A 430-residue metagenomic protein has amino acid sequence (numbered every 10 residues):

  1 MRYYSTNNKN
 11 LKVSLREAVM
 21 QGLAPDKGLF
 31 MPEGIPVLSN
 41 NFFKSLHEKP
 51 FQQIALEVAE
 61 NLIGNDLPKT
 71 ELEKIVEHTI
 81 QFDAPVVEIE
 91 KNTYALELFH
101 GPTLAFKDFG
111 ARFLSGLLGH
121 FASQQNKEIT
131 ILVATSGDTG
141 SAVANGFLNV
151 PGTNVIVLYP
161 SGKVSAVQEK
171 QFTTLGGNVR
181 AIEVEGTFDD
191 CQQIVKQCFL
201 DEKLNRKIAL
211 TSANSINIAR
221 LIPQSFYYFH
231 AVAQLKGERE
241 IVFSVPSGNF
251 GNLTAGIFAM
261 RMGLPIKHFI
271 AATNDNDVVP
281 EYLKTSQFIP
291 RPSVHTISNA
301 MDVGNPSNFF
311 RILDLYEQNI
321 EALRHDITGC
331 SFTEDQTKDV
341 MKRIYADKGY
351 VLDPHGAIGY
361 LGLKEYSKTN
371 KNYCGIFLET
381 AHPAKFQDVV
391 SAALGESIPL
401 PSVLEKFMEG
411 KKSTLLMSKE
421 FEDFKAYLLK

Functional and structural regions predicted by a protein language model:
M1-K430: PLP-dependent amino-acid enzyme catalytic core
